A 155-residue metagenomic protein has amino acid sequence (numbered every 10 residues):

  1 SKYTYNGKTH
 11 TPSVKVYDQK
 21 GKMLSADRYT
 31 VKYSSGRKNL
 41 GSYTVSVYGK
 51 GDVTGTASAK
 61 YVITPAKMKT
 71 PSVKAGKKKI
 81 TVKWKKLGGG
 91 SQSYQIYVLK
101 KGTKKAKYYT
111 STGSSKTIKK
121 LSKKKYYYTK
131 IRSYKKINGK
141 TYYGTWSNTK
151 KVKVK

Functional and structural regions predicted by a protein language model:
S1-K22: Solvent-exposed, low-complexity, repeat-rich "mucin-like" stalks and linkers
K20-T54: Serine/threonine-rich, repeat-prone extracellular segments and beta-strand-based repeat modules of secreted/surface
S35, W84, K116-K119: Hydrophobic core positions of the immunoglobulin-like beta-sandwich fold
L40-S42, S91, K124-Y126: Extracellular Ig-like/FN3 beta-sandwich strand-entry sites
K50-T54, K135-Y142: Short, solvent-exposed loop/turn segments at the edges of extracellular beta-sandwich modules
P65-G90, K140-K155: Pro/Thr/Ser/Gly-rich low-complexity, intrinsically disordered linker/stalk tracts
Q95-K123: Recognizes extended acidic, P/S/T-rich segments that occur within or adjacent to Ig-like beta-sandwich modules
I118-G139: Beta-strand-rich modules
